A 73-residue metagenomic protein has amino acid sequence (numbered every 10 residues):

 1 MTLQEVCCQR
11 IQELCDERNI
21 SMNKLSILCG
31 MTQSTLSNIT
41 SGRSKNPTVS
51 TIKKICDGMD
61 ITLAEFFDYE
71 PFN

Functional and structural regions predicted by a protein language model:
M1, E13, N38, F67-N73: Short, charged recognition helix plus adjacent turn of helix-turn-helix-like nucleic-acid-binding domains
M1-I20: A short, Lys/Arg-rich alpha-helix, primarily the initiator
Q12, N23, K53: Residues within the helices of the helix-turn-helix
C15, S26, C56: The alpha-helix within a helix-turn-helix
M31-N46: Recognition helix of helix-turn-helix/homeodomain-like DNA-binding domains that insert into the DNA major groove
S50-E65: DNA major-groove recognition helix of helix-turn-helix/homeodomain DNA-binding modules
